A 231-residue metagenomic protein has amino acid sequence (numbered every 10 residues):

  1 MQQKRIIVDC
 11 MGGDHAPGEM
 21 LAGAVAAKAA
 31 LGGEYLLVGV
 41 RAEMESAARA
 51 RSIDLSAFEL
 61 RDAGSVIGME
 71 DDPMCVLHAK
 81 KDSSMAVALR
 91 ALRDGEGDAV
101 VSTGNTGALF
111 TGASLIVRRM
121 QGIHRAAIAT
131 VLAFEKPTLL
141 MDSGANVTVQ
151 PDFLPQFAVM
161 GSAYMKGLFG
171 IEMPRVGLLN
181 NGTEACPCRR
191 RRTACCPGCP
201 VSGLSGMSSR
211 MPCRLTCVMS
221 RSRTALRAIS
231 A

Functional and structural regions predicted by a protein language model:
M1-E45: N-terminal phosphate-binding or glycine-rich loops at protein starts, especially the Walker A/P-loop of NTPases
I6-G18, L77, A145-P155: Short, glycine-rich nucleotide/cofactor-binding loops
H15-M20, D82-G95, A99-A113, M120 (+4 more regions): Short glycine/serine/threonine-rich phosphate/pyrophosphate-binding segments that cradle anionic phosphate groups
G18, E34-L36, A42, V147-G206 (+1 more regions): Glycine-rich phosphate/diphosphate-binding loop of Rossmann-like nucleotide-binding domains
A29-L31, R49-A57, F169, C196-V201: Short helix-capping segments at alpha-helix termini
I53-G97: Phosphate/nucleotide-donor binding subsite
A91-F110, E184, R191-A231: Glycine-rich phosphate-binding loop
F110-G144, C199-S208: Short, acidic/small-residue loops that bind anionic groups at enzyme active sites
